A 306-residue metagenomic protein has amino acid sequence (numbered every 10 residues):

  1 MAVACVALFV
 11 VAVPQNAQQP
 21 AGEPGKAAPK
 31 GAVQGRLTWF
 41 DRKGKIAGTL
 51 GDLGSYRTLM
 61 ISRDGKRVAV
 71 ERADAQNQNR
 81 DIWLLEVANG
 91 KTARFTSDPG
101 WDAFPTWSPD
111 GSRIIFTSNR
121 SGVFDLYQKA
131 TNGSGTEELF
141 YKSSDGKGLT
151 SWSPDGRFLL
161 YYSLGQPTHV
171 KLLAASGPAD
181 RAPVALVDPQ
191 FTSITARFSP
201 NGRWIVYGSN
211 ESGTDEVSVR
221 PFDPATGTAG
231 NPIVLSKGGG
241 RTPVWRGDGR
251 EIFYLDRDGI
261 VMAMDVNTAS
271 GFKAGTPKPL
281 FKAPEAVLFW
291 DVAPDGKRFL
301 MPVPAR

Functional and structural regions predicted by a protein language model:
A2-V10: Bacterial N-terminal signal peptides
F9-E23: Bacterial Sec-dependent signal peptides at the C-terminal "C-region" and cleavage site
Q19-V33: Short N-terminal segments immediately surrounding and downstream of signal-peptide cleavage
P29-G48, R67, E71-R94, F104 (+8 more regions): Beta-propeller blade-edge and WD-like acidic-aromatic loop motif
T49-G54, T96-G100, F140-S144, L186-F191 (+2 more regions): Surface loop/turn motifs at the tips and blade-to-blade linkers of beta-strand repeat domains
L59-R67, F104-R113, T150-F158, A196-W204 (+3 more regions): Blade-terminus and WD-like Trp-Asp/Gly-His loop motifs, strongest in beta-propeller folds
T192-S193, I233-P243, F272-V292: Conserved blade-ending motifs and adjacent loop-strand segments that build the rim/top face of beta-propeller domains
